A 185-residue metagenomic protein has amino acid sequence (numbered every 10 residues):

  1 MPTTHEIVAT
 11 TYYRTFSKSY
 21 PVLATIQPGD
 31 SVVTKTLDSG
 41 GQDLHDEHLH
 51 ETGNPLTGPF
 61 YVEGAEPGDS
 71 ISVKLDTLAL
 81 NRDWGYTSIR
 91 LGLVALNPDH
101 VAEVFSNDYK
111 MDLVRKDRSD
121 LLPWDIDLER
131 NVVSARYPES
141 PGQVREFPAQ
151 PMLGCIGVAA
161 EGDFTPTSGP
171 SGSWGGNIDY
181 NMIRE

Functional and structural regions predicted by a protein language model:
P2-H48: N-terminal, Lys/Arg-enriched amphipathic/low-complexity engagement segments that precede the first folded domain
I7-S17, L49-L56, P166-G175: Short, structured beta-strand/loop micro-motifs enriched in basic residues and often containing a Trp
V22, L56-Y61, D179: Short, conserved secondary-structure segments in the cores of folded domains
I26, V62-A65, I183: Short, well-ordered loop/turn sites that connect or cap secondary structure elements
T34, S70-V73: A generic structural signal for residues embedded in beta-strands
S39-L49, L78-S88: Short, Lys/Arg- and Gly-enriched loop/turn segments at beta-strand edges
G58, S72-K74, L78-D83: Catalytic cofactor-binding cores of redox enzymes
L80-R184: Intrinsically disordered, low-complexity linker/loop segments enriched in Gly/Pro and charged/polar residues
